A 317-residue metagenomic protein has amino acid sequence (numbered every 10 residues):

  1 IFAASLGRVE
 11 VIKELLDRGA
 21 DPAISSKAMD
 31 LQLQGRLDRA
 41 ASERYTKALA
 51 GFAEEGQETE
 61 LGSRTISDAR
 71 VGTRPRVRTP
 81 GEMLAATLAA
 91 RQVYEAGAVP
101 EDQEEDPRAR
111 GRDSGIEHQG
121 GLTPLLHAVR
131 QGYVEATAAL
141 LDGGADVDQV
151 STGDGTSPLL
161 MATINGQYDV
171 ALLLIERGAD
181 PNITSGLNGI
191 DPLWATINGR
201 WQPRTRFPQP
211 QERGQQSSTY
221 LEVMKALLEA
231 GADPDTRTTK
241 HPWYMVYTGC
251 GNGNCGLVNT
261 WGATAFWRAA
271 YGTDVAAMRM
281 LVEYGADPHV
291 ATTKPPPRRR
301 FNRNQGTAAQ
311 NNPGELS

Functional and structural regions predicted by a protein language model:
F2-R8, Q34-G51, E60, S67 (+9 more regions): Ankyrin repeat A-helix N-terminal signature
E10-V11, E135-A136, D169-V170, V223 (+1 more regions): Conserved ankyrin/ankyrin-like repeat signature
V11, R18, P22-S25, L31 (+4 more regions): Solenoidal tandem-repeat scaffolds enriched in leucines and small polar residues
E14-D21, A138-D146, L172-D180, K225-D233 (+1 more regions): Ankyrin repeat domain, specifically the short helix-to-loop turn at the C-terminus of the second helix of each repeat
S26, H118, S151-T152, S185-G186 (+4 more regions): Ankyrin repeat boundary/linker residues
G121, D154-G155, N188-G189, H241 (+3 more regions): Start-of-repeat signature of ankyrin repeats
